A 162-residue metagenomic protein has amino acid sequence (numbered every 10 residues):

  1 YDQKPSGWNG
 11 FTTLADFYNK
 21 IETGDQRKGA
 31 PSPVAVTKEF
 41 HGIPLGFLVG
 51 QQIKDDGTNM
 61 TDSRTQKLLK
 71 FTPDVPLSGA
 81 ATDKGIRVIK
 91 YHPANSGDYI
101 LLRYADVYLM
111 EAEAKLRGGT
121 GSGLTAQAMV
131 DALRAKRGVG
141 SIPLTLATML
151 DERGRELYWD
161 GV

Functional and structural regions predicted by a protein language model:
Y1-G10, A94-L101, R134, V139-V162: Long, intrinsically disordered, low-complexity segments
Y1-Y108, R117: Elongated scaffold/linker segments in the mid-to-C-terminal portions of large proteins
D25, D98-L133, L146-E156: Extended, hydrophobic/aromatic-rich amphipathic alpha-helical segments that build helical scaffolds
E39, L116, S122-G123, G140-S141 (+1 more regions): Secondary-structure transition/capping residues
T65-Q66, V130, P143: Generic N-terminal initiation segments characterized by hydrophobic and/or small/turn-forming residues
